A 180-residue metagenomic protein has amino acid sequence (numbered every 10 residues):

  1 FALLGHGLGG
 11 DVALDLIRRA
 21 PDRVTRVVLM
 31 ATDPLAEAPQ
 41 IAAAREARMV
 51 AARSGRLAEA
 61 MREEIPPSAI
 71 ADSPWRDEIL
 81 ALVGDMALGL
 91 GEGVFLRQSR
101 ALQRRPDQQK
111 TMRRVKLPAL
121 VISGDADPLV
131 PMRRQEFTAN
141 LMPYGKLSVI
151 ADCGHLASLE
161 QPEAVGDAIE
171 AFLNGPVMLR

Functional and structural regions predicted by a protein language model:
L3-G5, M30, I122: Short beta-strand immediately N-terminal to the catalytic nucleophile in serine-hydrolase-like folds
G5-G9, A13: Gly/Ala-rich beta-loop-alpha elbow adjacent to hydrolase catalytic centers
L14-E63: Flexible "cap/lid" loop of the alpha/beta hydrolase fold
E37-Q40, R56-R114: Conserved alpha/beta-hydrolase catalytic His-Asp/Glu region
A87, D127-V130, G154-E160: Glycosyltransferase donor-binding loop in the core domain
V115, V121-S123, D127: Short beta-strand/loop motif that positions the catalytic acidic residue of the alpha/beta-hydrolase fold
L117, P131-N140: Short alpha-helix in the alpha/beta-hydrolase fold that links the catalytic acid
Y144-R180: Catalytic active-site module of serine/aspartate enzymes centered on a nucleophile-bearing elbow/loop
